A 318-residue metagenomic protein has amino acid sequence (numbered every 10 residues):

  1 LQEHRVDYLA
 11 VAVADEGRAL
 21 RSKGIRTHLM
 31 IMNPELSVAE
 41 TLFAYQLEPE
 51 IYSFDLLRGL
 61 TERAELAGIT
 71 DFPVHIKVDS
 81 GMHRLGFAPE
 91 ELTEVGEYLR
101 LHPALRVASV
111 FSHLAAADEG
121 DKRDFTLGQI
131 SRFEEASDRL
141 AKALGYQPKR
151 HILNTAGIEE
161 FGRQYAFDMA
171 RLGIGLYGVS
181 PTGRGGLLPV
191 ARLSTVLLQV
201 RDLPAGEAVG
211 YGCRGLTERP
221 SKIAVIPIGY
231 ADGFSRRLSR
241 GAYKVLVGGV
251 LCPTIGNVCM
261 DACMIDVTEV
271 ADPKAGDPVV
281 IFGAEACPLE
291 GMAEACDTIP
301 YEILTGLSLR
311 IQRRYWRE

Functional and structural regions predicted by a protein language model:
L1-K149: Active-site-proximal beta-alpha core segment in soluble small-molecule metabolic enzymes
D15-R18, E35-S37, T41, S53-L60 (+1 more regions): Active-site anion/phosphate-binding pocket segments in diverse small-molecule metabolic enzymes
